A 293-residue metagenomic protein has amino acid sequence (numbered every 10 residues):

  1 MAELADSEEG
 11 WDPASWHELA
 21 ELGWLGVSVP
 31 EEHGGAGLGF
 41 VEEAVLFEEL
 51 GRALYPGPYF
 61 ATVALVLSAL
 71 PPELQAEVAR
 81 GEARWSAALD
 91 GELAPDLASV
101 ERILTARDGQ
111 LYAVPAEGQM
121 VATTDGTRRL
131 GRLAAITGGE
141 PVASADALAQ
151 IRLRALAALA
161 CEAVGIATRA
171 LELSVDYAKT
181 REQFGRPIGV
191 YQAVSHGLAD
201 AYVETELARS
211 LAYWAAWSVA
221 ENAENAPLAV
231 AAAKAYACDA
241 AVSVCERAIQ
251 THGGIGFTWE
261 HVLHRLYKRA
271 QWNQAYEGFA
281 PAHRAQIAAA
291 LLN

Functional and structural regions predicted by a protein language model:
M1-A53, E73, I151-N293: Alpha-helical interface subdomain recognition
L54-A64, S68-E172, D176: FAD-binding core of flavoproteins
